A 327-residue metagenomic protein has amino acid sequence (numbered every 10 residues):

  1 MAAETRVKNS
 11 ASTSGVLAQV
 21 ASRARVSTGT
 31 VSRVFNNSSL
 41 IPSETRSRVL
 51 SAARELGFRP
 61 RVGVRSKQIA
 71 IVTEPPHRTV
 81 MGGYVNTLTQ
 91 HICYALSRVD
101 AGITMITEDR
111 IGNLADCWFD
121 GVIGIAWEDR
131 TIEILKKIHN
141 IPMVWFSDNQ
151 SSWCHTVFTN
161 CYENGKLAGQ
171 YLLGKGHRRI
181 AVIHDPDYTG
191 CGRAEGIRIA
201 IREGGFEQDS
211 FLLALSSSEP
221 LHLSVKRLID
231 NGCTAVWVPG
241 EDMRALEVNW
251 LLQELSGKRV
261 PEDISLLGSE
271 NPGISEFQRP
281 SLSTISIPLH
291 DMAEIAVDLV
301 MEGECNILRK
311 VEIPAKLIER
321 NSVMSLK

Functional and structural regions predicted by a protein language model:
M1-E4, K8-N9, Q68-Q170, G174 (+2 more regions): Alpha-helical recognition/docking segments in bacterial nutrient-uptake and carbohydrate-utilization systems
M1-R65: N-terminal helix-turn-helix DNA-binding module of bacterial transcription factors
S10, K226-K327: Flexible loop/turn connectors
V20-S22, D187, I264, L317: Append "Primarily bacterial transcriptional regulators
R48, G83-R98, N164-L167, Y188-E207 (+2 more regions): Short, solvent-exposed amphipathic alpha-helices that sit in or adjacent to ligand/effector-binding or catalytic
C93-T107, A181-V182, A194, R198-E219 (+1 more regions): Short beta-strand elements in bilobed, periplasmic/extracellular small-molecule ligand-binding domains
H155-V182, C191-G192, E219-K226, A245 (+1 more regions): Hydrophobic alpha-helical segments within soluble ligand-binding/sensing domains
A168-F206, R309-M324: An alpha-beta-alpha
